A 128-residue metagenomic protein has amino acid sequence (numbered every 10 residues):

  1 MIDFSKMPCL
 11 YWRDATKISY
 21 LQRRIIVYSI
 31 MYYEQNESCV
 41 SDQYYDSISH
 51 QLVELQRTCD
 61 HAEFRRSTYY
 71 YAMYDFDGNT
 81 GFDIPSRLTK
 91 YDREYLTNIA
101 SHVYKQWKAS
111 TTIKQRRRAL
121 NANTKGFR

Functional and structural regions predicted by a protein language model:
M1-R128: Phosphate/adenylate-binding "loop-and-lid" substructures adjacent to NTP/NAD/dNTP-binding pockets in NTP-dependent
